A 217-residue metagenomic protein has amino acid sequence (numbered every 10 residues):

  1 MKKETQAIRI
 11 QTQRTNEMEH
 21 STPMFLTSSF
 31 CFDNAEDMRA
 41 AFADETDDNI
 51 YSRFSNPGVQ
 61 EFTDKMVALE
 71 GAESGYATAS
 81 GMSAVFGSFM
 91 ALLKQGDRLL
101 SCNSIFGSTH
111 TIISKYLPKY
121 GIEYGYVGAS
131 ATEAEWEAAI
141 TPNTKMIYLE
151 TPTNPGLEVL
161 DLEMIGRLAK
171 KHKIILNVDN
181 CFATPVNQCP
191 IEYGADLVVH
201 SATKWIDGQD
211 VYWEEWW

Functional and structural regions predicted by a protein language model:
M1, E19, S55-V59, F106 (+2 more regions): Generic structural signal for well-ordered, non-membrane alpha-helical segments in soluble metabolic enzymes
M1-N56, D64: N-terminal "arm"/small-domain region of PLP-dependent enzymes with the aminotransferase-like
E4, E70, E150: Acidic-residue sensor for enzyme active/binding pockets
A7-Q13, Y76-W217: Conserved PLP-enzyme active-site core in the AAT-like
N34-S83, S108-K115: Conserved N-terminal alpha-helix of the aminotransferase class I/II PLP-enzyme fold
